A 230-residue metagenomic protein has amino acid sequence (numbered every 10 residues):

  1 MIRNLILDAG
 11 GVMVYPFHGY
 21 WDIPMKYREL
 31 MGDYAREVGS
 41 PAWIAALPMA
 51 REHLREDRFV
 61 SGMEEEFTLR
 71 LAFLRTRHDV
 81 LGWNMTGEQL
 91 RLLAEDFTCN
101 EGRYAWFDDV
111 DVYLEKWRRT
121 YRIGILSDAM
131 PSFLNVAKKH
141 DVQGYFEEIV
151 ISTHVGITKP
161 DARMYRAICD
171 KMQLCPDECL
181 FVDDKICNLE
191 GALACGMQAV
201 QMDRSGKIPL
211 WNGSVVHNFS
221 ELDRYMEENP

Functional and structural regions predicted by a protein language model:
M1-L7, E115, M130-P230: Asp-based, Mg2+/Mn2+-dependent phosphohydrolase catalytic module
M1-P48, C195: Active-site neighborhood of HAD-like aspartate-dependent phosphohydrolases
D22-L30, A42, M49, A72-T76 (+7 more regions): Alpha-helical elements of Rossmann-like donor-binding domains used by nucleotide-donor carbohydrate transfer enzymes
G32-D33, M63, T153-H154: A short acidic, glycine-rich active-site loop that binds or catalyzes chemistry on phosphate/adenosine moieties
G32-V38, L81-M85, D141-Y145, Q173-L174: Short helix-capping segments at alpha-helix termini
M49-A94: A metal-dependent, Asp-based hydrolase signature
F67-T68, M85-G87, E95-G124, A162: Short, acidic loop-to-helix structural element flanking the phosphoryl-transfer center in phosphate-processing enzymes
S127: Conserved phosphate-coupling serine/threonine residues in phosphotransfer and NTP-handling enzymes
